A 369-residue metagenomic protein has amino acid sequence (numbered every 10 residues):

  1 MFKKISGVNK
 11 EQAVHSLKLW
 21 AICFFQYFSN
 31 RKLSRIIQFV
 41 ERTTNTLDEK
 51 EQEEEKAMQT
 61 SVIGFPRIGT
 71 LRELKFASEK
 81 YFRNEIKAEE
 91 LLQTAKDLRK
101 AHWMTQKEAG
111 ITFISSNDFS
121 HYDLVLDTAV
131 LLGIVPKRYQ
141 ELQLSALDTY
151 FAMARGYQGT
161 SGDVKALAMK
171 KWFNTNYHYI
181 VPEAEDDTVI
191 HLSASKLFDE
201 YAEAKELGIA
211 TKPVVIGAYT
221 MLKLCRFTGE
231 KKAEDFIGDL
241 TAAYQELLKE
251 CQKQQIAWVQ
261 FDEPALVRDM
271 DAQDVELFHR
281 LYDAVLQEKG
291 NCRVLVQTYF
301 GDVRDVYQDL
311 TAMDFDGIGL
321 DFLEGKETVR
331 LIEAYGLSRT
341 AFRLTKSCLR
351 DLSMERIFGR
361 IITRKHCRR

Functional and structural regions predicted by a protein language model:
V8-K10: N-terminal, intrinsically disordered charge-dense segments
Q12-H15, Q26-Y27, Q38, Q52: Low-complexity, intrinsically disordered or signal/transmembrane-proximal segments
Q38-A57: Short, Lys/Arg-enriched N-terminal segments with co-localized hydrophobic residues within the first ~10-30 amino acids
E53-R369: Domain-level signal for soluble alpha/beta catalytic cores
